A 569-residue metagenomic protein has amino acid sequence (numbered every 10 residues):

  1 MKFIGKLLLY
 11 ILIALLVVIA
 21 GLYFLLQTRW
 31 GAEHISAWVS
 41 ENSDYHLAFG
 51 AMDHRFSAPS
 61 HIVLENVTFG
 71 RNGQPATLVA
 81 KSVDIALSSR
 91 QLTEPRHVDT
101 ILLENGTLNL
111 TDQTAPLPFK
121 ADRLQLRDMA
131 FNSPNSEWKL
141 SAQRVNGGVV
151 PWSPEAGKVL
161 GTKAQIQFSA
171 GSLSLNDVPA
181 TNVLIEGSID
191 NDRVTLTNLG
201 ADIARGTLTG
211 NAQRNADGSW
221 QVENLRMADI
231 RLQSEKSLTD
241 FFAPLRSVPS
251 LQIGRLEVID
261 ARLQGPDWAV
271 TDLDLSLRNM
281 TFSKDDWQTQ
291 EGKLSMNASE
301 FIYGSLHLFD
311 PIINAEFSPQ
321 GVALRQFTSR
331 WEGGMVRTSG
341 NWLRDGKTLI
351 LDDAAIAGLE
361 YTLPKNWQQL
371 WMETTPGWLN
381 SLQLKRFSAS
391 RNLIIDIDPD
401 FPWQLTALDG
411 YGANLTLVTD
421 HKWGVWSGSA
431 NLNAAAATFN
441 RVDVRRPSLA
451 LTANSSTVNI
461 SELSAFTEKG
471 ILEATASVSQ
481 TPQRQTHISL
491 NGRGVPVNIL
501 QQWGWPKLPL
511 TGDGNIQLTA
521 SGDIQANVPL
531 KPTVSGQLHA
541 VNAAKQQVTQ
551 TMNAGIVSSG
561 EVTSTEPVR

Functional and structural regions predicted by a protein language model:
M1-L16: N-terminal Sec-pathway targeting helices
I19-Q113, S153-A156, L173-A180, L208-G210 (+3 more regions): Terminal hydrophobic membrane-targeting helix
H54-S57, D202, R330, F466: A short beta-turn/loop motif at secondary-structure boundaries
L92, H97, G106-D112, F119-Q167 (+7 more regions): Membrane-proximal interfacial segments on either side of biological membranes
M129, L173, I189, V194-L196 (+10 more regions): Fold-core signature of tandem repeat domains
P179-L184, R193-T195, G200, T207-G210 (+8 more regions): A cross-kingdom feature marking solvent-exposed beta-strand/loop segments within repeated, beta-rich binding/scaffold
D190, A204, A216, S318 (+4 more regions): Structural motif
